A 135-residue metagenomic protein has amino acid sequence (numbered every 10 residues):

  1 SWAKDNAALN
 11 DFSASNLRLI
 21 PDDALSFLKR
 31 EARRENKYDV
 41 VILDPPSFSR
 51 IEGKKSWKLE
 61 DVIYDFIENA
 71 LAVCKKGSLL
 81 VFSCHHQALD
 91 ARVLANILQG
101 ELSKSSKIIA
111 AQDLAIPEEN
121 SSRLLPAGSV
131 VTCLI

Functional and structural regions predicted by a protein language model:
W2-I42: S-adenosyl-L-methionine
A3, P21-D23, I42-P45, E52-G53 (+2 more regions): Active-site proximal loops enriched in glycine and acidic residues that flank catalytic Cys/His/Asp and coordinate
P21, Y38-N69: Mobile active-site "lid"/loop adjacent to the S-adenosyl-L-methionine
K29, K54, K58, F82: Conserved short-loop catalytic and cofactor-binding motifs
R30-A32, E52-K54, R92-V93: Short, well-ordered secondary-structure micro-motifs
C74-K76: Helix-to-beta-strand junctions that scaffold the AdoMet/dcAdoMet cofactor pocket in Class I SAM-dependent enzymes
L79-I135: C-terminal catalytic and target-recognition region of SAM-dependent MTase-like enzymes, primarily methyltransferases
